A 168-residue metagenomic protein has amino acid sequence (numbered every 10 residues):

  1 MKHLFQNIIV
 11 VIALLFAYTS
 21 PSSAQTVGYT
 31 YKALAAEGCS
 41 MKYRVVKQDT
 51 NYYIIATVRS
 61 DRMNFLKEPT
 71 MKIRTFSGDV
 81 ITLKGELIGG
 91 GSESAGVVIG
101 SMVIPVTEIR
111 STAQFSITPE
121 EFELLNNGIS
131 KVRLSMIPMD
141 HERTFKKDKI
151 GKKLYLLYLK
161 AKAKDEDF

Functional and structural regions predicted by a protein language model:
M1-G28: Bacterial Sec-dependent N-terminal signal peptides
L14, V46, D61-M63, I73 (+2 more regions): Generic marker of residues within folded, mature protein domains
T19, Y43-V45, I129: Assembly/interface hotspot detector across virion components, adhesins/toxins, and nucleic-acid enzymes
Q25-T75: An ectodomain-focused feature that recognizes extracytoplasmic/extracellular
E37, S60-K67, D79-I81, E123 (+1 more regions): Short, surface-exposed beta-strand/loop "edge" segments at domain boundaries and coil↔beta transitions
R44-V46, T57-R59, R74-F76, K84-E86 (+3 more regions): A structural detector for beta-sheet-dominated domains
K67-A95, L134-S135: Extended low-complexity, serine/threonine- and proline-enriched intrinsically disordered segments
G89-G90, S94-F168: Internal interaction segment
